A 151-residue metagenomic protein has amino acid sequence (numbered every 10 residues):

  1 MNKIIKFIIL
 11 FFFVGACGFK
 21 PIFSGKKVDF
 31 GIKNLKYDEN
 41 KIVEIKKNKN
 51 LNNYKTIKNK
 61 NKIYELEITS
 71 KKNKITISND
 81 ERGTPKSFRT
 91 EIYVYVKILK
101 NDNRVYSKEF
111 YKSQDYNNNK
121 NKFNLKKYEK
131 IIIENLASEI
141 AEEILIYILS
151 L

Functional and structural regions predicted by a protein language model:
M1, K100-D102, I148: Secondary-structure transition/hinge residues
M1-K3, A16-F19, L151: Absolute protein N-terminus
N2-L10: Sec-dependent signal peptide recognition, specifically the positively charged N-region followed immediately by
F11-N34: Bacterial Sec signal peptide processing site at the extreme N-terminus
P21-I22, K27-D29, K130-L151: Compositionally biased, intrinsically disordered linkers/stalks adjacent to structured regions
F30-K60: A positional/architectural concept
L51-Y54, N59, Y64-I131, S138 (+1 more regions): Surface-exposed short loop/turn segments
